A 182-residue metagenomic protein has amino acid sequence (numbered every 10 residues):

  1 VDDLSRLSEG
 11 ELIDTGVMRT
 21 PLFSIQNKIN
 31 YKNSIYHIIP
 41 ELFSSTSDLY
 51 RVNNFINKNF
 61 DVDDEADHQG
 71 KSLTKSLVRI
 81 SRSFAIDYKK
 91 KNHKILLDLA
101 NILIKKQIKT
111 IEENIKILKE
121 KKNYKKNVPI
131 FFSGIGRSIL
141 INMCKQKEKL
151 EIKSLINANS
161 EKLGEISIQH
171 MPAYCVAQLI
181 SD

Functional and structural regions predicted by a protein language model:
V1-D182: Helical "lid/coupling" subdomains associated with nucleotide-phosphate turnover
